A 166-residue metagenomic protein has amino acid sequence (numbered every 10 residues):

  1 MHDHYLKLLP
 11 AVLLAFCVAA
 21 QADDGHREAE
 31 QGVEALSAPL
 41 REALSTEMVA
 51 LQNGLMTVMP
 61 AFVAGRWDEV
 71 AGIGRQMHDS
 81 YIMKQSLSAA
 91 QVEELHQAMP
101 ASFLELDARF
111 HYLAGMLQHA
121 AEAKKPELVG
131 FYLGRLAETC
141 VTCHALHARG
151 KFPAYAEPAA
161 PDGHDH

Functional and structural regions predicted by a protein language model:
M1-P10: Bacterial N-terminal signal peptides that target proteins for export
V12-A15, F152: Short, linear, compositionally biased motifs with a strong N-terminal bias
A15-A22: N-terminal signal peptide c-region/cleavage motif recognized by signal peptidases
D23-A64, D68-H166: Sequence context surrounding c-type heme c attachment/ligation sites in exported
